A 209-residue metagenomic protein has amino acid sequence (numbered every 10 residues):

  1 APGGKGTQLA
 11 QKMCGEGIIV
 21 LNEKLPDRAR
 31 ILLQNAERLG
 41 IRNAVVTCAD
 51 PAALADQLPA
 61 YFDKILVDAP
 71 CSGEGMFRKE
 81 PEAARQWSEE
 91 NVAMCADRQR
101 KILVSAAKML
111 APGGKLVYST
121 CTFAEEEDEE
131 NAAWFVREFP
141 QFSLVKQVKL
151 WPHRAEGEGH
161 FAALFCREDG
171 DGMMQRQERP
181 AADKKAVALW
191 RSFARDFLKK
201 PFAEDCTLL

Functional and structural regions predicted by a protein language model:
A1-L209: S-adenosylmethionine
